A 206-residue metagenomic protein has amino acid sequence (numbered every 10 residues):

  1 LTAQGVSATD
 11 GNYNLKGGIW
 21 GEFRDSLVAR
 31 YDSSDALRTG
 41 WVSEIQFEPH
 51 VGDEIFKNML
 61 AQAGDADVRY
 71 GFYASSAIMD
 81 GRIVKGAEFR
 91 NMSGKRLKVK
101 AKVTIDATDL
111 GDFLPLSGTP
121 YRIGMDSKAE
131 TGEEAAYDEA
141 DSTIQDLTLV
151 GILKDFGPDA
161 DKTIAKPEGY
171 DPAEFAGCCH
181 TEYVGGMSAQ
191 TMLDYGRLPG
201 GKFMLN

Functional and structural regions predicted by a protein language model:
L1: Glycine-rich FAD pyrophosphate-binding loop
S7-N206: Aromatic-residue-lined binding/catalytic grooves and analogous aromatic/hydrophobic interfacial grooves in multimeric
